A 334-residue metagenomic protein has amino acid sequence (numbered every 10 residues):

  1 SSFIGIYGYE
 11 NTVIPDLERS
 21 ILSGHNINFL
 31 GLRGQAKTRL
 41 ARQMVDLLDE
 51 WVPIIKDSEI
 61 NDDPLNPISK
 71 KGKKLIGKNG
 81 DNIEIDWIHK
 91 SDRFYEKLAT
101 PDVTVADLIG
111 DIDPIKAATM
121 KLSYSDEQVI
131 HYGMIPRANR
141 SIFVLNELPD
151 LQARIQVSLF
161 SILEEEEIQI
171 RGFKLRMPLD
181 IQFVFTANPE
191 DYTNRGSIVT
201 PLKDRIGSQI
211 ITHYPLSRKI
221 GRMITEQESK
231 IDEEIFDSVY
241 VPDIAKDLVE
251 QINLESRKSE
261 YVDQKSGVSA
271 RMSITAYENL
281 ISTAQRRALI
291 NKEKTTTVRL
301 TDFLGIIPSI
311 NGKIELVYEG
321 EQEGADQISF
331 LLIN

Functional and structural regions predicted by a protein language model:
S1-K219, K230-D247, E260-Q264: Conserved ASCE/P-loop NTPase catalytic core
S20-S23, D46-E50, E165, E255 (+2 more regions): Amphipathic alpha-helical interaction surfaces
D111, I224, E228, I252 (+2 more regions): Residues that form generic nucleotide/phosphate-binding pockets
F143-L145, F185, A276, L304-I307: Short hydrophobic-aromatic micro-motifs
I162, L248, I252, L300-I306: Short acidic/histidine-centered micro-motifs embedded in hydrophobic/aromatic stretches that mark compact functional
K203-D204, T225-K230, S256-E260, I307-L316: Short acidic (Asp/Glu) and glycine-rich catalytic loops that position anionic groups and cofactors
G221-A288, E293-T297: Conserved AAA+ ATPase small/helical "lid" subdomain
Q285-N334: C-terminal engagement/docking regions of AAA+ P-loop ATPases
